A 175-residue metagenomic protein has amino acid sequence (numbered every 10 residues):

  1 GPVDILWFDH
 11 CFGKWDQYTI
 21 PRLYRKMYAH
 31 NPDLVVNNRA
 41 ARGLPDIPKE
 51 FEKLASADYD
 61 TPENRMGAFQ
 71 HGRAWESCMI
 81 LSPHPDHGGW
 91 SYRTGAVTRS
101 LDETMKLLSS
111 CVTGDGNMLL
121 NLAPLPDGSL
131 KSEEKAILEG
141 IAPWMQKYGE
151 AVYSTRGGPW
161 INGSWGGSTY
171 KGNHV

Functional and structural regions predicted by a protein language model:
G1-V175: Mature catalytic domains of secreted/periplasmic carbohydrate-active enzymes
